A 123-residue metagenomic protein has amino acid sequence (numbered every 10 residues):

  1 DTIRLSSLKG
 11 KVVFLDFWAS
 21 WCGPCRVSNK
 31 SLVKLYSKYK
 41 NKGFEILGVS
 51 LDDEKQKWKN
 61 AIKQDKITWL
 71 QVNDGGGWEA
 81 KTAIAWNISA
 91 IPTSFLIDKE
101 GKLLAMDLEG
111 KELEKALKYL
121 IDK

Functional and structural regions predicted by a protein language model:
D1-V13: A short beta-strand-turn-helix
K9, F17-K34: Conserved redox-active cysteine motifs that mediate thiol-disulfide chemistry, especially di-cysteine Cys-X(1-2)-Cys
K9-K11, N41, I67, I88: Active-site acidic short loop of glycosyltransferases
D16, L47-S50, V72: Short beta-strand segments
W18-W21, L51, Q56, A61: Long, His/Glu/Asp-enriched segments that create or flank divalent metal/ion-associated functional microenvironments
N29, Y36, K55, K59 (+1 more regions): Extracytoplasmic/secreted envelope proteins and their assembly/folding machinery, especially bacterial periplasmic
K59-E100: Short, internal strand/loop/helix patches that form the active-site neighborhood or redox-interaction surface
L96-K123: Thiol-/selenol-based redox modules, centered on thioredoxin-like and closely related oxidoreductase domains
